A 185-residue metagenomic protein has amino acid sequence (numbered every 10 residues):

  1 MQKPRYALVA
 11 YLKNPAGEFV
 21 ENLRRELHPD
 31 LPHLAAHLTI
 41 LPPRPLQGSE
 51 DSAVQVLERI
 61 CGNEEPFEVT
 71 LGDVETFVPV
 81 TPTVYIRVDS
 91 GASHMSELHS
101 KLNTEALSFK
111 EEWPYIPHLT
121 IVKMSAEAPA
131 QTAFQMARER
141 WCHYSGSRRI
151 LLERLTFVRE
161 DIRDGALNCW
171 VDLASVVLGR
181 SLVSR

Functional and structural regions predicted by a protein language model:
M1-R185: Histidine-dependent nucleotide/RNA phosphoesterase domain, centered on the 2H-phosphoesterase fold with its duplicated
